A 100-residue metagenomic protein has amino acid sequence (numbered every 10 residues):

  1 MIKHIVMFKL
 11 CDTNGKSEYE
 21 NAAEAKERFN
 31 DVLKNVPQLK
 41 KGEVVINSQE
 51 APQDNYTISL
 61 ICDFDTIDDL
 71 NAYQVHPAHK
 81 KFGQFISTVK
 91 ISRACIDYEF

Functional and structural regions predicted by a protein language model:
M1-Y56, D65-D69, E99-F100: Short S/T/G/P-rich N-terminal loop/turn motif that feeds into the first structured element of a domain
I67-V89: C-terminal structural segments of small proteins and small subunits
S87-F100: Charge-dense polyanion-binding interfaces
